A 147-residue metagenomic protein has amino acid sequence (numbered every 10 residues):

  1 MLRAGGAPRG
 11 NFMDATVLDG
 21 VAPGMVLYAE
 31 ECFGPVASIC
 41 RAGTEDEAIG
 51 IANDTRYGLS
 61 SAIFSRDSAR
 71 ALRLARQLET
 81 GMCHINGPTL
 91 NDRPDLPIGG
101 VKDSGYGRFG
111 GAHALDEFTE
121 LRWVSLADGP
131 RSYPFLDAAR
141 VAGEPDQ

Functional and structural regions predicted by a protein language model:
M1-G5: Short secondary-structure junctions
R9-Q147: Conserved C-terminal structural/oligomerization subdomain of aldehyde/semialdehyde dehydrogenase
